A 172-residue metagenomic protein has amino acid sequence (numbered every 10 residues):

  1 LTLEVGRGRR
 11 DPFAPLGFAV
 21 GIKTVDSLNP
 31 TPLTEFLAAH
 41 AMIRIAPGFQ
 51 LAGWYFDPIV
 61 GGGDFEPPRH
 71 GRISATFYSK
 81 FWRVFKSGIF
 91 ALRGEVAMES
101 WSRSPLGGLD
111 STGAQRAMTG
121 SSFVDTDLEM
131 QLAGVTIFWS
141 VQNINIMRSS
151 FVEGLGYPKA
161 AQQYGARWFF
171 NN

Functional and structural regions predicted by a protein language model:
L1-H40, G63, G107-G120: Gram-negative and organellar
L3-V5, A41, L51-G53, I73-A75 (+4 more regions): Membrane-embedded beta-strand positions of outer-membrane beta-barrel proteins
V5-F13, Y55-G61, S79, M98-S104 (+3 more regions): Transmembrane beta-strands of outer-membrane beta-barrel pores
R9-D11, S27-S79: Gram-negative outer-membrane beta-barrel transporters
T31-L37, D57, F65-G71, F90 (+3 more regions): Residues that define the transmembrane beta-barrel architecture of outer-membrane proteins
G48, F81-L92, N172: Short loop/turn motifs that connect adjacent beta-strands in outer-membrane beta-barrel proteins
A75, P158-N172: Outer-membrane beta-barrel "beta-signal"
S87-V135, I144-I146: Outer-membrane beta-barrel transmembrane domain signature
